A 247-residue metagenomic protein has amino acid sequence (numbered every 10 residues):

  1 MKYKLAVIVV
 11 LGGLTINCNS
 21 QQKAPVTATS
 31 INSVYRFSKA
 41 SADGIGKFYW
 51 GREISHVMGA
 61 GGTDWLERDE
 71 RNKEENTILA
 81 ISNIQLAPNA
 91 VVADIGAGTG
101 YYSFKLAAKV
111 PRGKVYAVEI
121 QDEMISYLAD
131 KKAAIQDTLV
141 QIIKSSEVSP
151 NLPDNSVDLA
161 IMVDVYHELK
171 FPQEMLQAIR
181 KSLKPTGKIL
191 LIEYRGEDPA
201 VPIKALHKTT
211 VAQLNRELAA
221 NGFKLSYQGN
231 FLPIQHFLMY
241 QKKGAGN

Functional and structural regions predicted by a protein language model:
A24-Q85, V91: Class I SAM-dependent transferase core
P88-G98: Conserved class I S-adenosyl-L-methionine
T99-P111: Conserved SAM-binding loop of SAM-dependent methyltransferases across substrates and taxa, primarily the Class I
Q121-D122: Conserved SAM/SAH-binding beta-strand->alpha-helix loop
I135-E147: Conserved SAM-binding strand-loop segment of SAM-dependent methyltransferases
P150-L159: A short acidic, Gly/Pro-enriched loop at the edge of an enzyme's catalytic core that lines a small-molecule cofactor
D158-P172: A short SAM/SAH-binding and catalytic strip from SAM-dependent methyltransferases
Q173-K188: A short glycine-rich, Lys/Arg-flanked "PGG" loop and its adjoining helix->strand segment in the class I
